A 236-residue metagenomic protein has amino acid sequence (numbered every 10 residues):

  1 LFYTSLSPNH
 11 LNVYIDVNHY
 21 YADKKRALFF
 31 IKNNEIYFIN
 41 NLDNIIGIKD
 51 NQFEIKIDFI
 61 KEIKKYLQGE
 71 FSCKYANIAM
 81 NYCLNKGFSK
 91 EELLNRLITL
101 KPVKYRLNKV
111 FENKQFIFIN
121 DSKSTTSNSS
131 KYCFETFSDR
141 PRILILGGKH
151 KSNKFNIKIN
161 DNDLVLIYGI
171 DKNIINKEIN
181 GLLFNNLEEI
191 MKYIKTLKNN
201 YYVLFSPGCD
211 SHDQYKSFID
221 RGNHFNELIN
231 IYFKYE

Functional and structural regions predicted by a protein language model:
L1, I45-K65, N162-V165, K177-I190: Active-site regions of enzymes building and remodeling cell-envelope glycoconjugates
L1, Y20, Y75, A79 (+5 more regions): Residue-level signal for inorganic ion chemistry
L1-D50, I60-I63, D213-F218: Flexible active-site lid/hinge loop adjacent to a nucleotide/diphosphate and Mg2+-phosphate binding pocket
F2, Y37-N41, I145-G147, D161-K172: Short internal beta-strands
P8-N9, L42-D43, T125, G148-K151 (+2 more regions): Short glycine-rich anion-binding loops that position phosphate/pyrophosphate groups of nucleotides and phosphorylated
I63-D163: Nucleotide phosphate-binding/pyrophosphate-handling subdomain across enzymes that bind or process nucleotide phosphates
H150-Y202: C-terminal helical cap/extension that packs against the catalytic core of soluble nucleotide-cofactor enzymes
P207-Y235: Glycine/aspartate-rich loop-and-adjacent alpha/beta segment that forms the canonical ThDP
